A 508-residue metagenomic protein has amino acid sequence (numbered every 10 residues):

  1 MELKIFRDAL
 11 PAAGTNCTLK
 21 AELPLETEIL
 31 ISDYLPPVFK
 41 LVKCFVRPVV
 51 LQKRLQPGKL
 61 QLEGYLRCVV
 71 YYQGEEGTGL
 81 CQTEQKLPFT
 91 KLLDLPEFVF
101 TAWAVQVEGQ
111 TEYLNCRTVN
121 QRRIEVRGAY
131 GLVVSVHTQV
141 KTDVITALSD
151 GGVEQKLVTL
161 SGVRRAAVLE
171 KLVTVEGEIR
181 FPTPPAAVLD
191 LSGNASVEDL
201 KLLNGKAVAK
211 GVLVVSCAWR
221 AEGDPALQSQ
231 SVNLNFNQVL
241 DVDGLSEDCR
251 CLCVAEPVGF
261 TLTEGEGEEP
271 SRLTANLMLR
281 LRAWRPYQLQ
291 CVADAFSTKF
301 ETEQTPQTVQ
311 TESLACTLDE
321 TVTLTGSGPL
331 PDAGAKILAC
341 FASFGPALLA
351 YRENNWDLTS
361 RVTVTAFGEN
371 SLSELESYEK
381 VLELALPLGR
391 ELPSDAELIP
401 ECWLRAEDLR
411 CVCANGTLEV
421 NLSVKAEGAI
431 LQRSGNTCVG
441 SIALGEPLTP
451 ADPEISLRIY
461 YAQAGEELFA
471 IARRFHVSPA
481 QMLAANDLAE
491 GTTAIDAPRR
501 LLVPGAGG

Functional and structural regions predicted by a protein language model:
E2-E454: Membrane-lipid interaction segments
E446-A484, A489-G508: Primarily a LysM-type cell-wall glycan-binding module
